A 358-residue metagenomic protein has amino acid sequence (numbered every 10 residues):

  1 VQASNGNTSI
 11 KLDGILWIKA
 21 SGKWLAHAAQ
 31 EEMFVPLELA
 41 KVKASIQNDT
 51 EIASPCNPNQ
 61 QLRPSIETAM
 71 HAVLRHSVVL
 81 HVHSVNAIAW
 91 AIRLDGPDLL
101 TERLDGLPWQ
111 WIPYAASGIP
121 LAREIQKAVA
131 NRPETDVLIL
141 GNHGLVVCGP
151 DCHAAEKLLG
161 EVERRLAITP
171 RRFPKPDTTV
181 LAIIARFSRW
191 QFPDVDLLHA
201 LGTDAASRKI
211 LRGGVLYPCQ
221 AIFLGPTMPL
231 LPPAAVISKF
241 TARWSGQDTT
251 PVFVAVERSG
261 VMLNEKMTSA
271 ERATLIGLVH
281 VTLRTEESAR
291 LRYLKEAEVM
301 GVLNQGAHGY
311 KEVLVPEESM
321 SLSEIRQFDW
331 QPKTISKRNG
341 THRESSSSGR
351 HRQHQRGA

Functional and structural regions predicted by a protein language model:
V1-S347, H351-R352: Glycine-rich flexible loops
H354-R356: Cationic, low-complexity basic patches in intrinsically disordered or flexible, solvent-exposed regions
